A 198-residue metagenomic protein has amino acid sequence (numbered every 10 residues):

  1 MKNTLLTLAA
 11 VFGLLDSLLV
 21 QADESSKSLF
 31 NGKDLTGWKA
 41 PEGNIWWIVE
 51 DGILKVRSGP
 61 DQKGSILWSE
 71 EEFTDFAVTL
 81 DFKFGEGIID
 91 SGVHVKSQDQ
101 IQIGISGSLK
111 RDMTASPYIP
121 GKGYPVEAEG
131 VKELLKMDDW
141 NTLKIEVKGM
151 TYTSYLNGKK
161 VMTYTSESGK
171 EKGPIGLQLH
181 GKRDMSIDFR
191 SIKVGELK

Functional and structural regions predicted by a protein language model:
M1-T4: Positively charged n-region of N-terminal signal peptides that target proteins for export
T7-S17: Bacterial N-terminal signal peptides
V20-K198: Carbohydrate-interacting regions of secretory-pathway proteins
